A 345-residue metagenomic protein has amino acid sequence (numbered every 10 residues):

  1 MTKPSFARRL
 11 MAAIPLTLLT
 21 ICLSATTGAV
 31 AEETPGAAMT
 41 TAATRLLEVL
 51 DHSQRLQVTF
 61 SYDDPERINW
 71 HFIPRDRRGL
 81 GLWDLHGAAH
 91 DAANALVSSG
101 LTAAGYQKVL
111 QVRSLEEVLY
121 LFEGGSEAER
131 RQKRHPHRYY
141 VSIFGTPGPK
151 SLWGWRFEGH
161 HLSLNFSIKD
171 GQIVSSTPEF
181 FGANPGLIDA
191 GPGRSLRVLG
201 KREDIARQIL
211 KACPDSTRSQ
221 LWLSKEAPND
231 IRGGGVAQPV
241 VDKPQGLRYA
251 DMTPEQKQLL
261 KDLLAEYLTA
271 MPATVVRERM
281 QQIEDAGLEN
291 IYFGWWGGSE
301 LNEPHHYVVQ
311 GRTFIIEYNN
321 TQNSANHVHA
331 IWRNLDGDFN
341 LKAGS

Functional and structural regions predicted by a protein language model:
M1-T2, E48: Helix-centric, low-specificity signal for extended rod-like, repetitive segments
T2-P15: Bacterial N-terminal signal peptides that target proteins for export
A13-A25: Bacterial N-terminal signal peptides
A25-E33: Boundary at the C-terminal end of the N-terminal hydrophobic targeting segment
E32-T102, Y106-S345: A cross-kingdom marker for long, charged
